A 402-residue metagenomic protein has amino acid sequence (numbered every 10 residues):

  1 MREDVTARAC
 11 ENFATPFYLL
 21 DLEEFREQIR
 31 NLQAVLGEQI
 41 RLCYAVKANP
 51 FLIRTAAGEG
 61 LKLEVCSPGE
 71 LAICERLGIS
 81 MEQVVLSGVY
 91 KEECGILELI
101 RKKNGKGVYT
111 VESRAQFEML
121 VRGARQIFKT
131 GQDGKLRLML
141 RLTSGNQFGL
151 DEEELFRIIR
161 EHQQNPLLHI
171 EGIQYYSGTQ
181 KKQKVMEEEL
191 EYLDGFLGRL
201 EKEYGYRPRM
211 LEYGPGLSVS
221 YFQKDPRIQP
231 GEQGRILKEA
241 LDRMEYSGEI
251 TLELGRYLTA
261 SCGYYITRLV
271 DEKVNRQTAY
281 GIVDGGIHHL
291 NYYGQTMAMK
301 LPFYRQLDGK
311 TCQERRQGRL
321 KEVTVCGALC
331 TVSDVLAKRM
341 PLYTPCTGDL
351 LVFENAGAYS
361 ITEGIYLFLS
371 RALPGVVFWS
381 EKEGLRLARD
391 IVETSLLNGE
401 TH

Functional and structural regions predicted by a protein language model:
M1-E93, P341-E354, A358-S360, Y366: N-terminal capping/small domains of soluble enzymes
V5, E249-H402: Charged (often Lys/Glu-rich) extended helix/loop segments that serve as interaction or gating elements
G37-M210, A240: Active-site-proximal beta-alpha core segment in soluble small-molecule metabolic enzymes
V85, T110, M139-R141, Q174 (+6 more regions): Structured core elements
Y176-T179, L211-S218, L254-Y257: Glycine-rich beta-strand-to-loop/alpha-helix junction loops that act as flexible
Q183-E189, S220-Q233, A260-D271, K338-P341: Short glycine/threonine-rich loop-to-helix capping motif typified by GTGT followed within a few residues by an Asp-Pro
Y206-R209, I228-E245, A337-V352, G357: Acidic/histidine-enriched ion/cofactor-binding microenvironments in catalytic or ligand-binding pockets
